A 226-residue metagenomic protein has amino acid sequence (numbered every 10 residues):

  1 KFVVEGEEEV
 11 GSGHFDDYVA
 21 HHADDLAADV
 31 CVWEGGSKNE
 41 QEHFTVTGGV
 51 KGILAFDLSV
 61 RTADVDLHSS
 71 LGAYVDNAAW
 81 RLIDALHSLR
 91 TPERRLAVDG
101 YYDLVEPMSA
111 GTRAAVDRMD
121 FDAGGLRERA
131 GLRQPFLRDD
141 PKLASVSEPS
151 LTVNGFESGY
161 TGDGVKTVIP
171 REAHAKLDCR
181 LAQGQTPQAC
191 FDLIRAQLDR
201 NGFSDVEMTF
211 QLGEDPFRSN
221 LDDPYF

Functional and structural regions predicted by a protein language model:
K1-G49: Acidic/histidine-rich catalytic neighborhood of metal-dependent amide-processing enzymes
K38-Q41, A55-F226: Metal-dependent amide/peptide-bond hydrolase catalytic core, centered on the "pita-bread" metallohydrolase fold
V50-L54: Short, flexible loop/turn motifs enriched in small residues
